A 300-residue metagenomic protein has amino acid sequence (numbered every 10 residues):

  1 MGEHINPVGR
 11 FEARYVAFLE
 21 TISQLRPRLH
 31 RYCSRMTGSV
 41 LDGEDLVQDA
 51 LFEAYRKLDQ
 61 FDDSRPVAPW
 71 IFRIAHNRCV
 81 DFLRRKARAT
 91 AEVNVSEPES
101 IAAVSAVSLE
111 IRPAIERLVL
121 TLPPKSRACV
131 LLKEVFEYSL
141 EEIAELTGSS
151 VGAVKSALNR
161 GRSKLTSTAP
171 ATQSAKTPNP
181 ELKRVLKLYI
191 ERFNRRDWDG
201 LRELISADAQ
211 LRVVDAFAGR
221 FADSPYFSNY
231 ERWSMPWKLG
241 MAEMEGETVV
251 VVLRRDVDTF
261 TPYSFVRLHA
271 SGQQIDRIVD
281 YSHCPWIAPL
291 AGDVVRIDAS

Functional and structural regions predicted by a protein language model:
H4, D81, R88-R112: Internal acidic/polar
P7-R31, L41: A short, charge-rich alpha-helical start-of-domain segment used by transcription regulators
D45-F52, R56, R65-N77: Structural recognition of an alpha-helix C-terminal capping motif at a helix-to-coil junction
D59-D62, R73-V93, S167: Arg/Lys-rich amphipathic alpha helix in sigma70-family domain 2
P124-K125, F136-A153: Helix-turn-helix DNA-binding module
C129-V130: A short pre-motif secondary-structure segment
V151-G152, L158-K238: Solvent-exposed, charged amphipathic helical/linker segments at domain boundaries
Y226-S300: Low-complexity, glycine/alanine/valine/leucine- and proline-rich hydrophobic stretches
